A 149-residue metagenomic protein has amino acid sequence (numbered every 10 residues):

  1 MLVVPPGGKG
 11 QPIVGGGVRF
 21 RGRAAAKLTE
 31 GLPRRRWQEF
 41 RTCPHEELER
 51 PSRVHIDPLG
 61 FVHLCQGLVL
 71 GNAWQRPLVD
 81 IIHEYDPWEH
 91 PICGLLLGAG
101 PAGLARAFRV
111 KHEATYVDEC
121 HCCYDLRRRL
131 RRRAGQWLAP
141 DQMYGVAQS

Functional and structural regions predicted by a protein language model:
M1-Y85: Radical SAM enzyme [4Fe-4S]-AdoMet core and its adjacent flexible, acidic and glycine-rich loops/tails across
G67-S149: Flexible mid-to-C-terminal extensions adjoining Fe-S/redox cofactors in radical SAM and related proteins
